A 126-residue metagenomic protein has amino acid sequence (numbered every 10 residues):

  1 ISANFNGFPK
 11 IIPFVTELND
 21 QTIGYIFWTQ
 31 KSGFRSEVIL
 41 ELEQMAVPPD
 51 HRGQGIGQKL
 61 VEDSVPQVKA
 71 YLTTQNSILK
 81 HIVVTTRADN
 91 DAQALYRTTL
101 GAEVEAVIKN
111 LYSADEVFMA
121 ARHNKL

Functional and structural regions predicted by a protein language model:
I1-P13, F27: Active-site rim helix/loop that mediates acceptor-substrate recognition in acyltransferases
V15, Q21-K31, E41, A46: Conserved beta-strand in the GNAT
E17-N19, A121-H123: Active-site beta-strand termini and strand-to-loop segments that position acidic
K31-L42, R52, Q75-K80: A conserved beta-turn-beta hairpin within the catalytic core of GNAT-like acetyltransferases that forms part
P48-E62, A88-A94, T98: Conserved glycine-rich acetyl-CoA-binding loop
R52, Q75-Q93, K109-D115, R122: Conserved beta-strand-loop-alpha-helix junction that forms the acyl-donor binding cleft
K59-K80: Conserved acyl-CoA
Y96-V107: Conserved acetyl-CoA-binding loop of GNAT-fold acetyltransferases
